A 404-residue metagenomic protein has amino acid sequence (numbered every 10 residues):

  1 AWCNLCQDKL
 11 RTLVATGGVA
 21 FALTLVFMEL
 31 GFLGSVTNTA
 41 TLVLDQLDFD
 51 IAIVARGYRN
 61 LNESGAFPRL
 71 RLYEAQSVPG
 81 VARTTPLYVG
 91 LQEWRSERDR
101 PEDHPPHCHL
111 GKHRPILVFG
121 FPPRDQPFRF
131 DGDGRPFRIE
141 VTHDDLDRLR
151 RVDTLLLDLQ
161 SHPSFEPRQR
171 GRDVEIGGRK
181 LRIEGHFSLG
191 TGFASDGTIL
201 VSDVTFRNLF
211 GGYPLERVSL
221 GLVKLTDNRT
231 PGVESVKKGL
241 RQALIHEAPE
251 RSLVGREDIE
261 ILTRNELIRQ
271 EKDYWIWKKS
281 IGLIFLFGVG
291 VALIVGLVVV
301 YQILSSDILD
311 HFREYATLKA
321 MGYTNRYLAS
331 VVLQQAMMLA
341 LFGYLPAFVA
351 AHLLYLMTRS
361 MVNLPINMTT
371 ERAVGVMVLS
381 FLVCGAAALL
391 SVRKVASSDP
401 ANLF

Functional and structural regions predicted by a protein language model:
K9-V36, K278-E314, M337-P346: Hydrophobic alpha-helical transmembrane segments of multi-pass inner-membrane transport and secretion
F21, F32-L70, V89, T263: Membrane-interface junction motifs in transport/secretion proteins
A66-V78, A82, P86-R150, E175-G177 (+1 more regions): The feature marks short, hydrophobic/small-residue-biased sequence motifs that occur predominantly
R129, P136-R138, D153-L262: Basic-flanked hydrophobic alpha-helices used for secretion and membrane insertion
G232, A243, E247-L297, S306-H311 (+2 more regions): Peri-transmembrane interface segments
A292, S305, E314-T358, G375 (+3 more regions): Transmembrane alpha-helical interface segments in multi-pass membrane proteins
H352-G375, L403: Short juxtamembrane loops and helix-capping segments at transmembrane helix boundaries of multi-pass membrane proteins
R372-F404: C-terminal membrane-exit region of the final transmembrane helix in multipass inner-membrane proteins
